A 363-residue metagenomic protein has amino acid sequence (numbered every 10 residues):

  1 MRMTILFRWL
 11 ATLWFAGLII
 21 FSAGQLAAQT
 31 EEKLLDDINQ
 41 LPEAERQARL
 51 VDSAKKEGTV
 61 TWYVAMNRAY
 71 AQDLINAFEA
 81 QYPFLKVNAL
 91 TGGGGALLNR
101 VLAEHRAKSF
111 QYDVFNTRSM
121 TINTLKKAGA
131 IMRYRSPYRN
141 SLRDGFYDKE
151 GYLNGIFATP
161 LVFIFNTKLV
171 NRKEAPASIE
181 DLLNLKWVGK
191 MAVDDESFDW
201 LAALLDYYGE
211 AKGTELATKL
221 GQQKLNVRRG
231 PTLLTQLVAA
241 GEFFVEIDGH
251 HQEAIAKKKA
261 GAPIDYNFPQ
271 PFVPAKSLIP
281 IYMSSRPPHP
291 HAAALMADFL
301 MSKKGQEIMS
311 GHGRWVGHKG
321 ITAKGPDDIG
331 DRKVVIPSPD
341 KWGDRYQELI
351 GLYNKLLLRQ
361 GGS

Functional and structural regions predicted by a protein language model:
W9-S22: Bacterial N-terminal signal peptides
T61-N76, V87-H105, S109-E242: Extracytoplasmic ligand-binding site segments that recognize negatively charged/polar headgroups
L74, K212-K219, P288-L300, I308-G311: Short amphipathic alpha-helical coupling segments at ligand-binding clamshell hinges and other catalytic/signaling
T121-T124, F244-P263: A ligand-binding cleft/hinge motif common to bilobed small-molecule-binding domains
D144-G145, A158-T159, A217-G221, N226-R228 (+2 more regions): Periplasmic-binding protein-like
V162-L169, L205-Y207, S277-H289, I308-M309: A bilobed periplasmic-binding-protein/Venus flytrap-type ligand-binding module shared by bacterial periplasmic
W187-E196, F299-A323: Periplasmic-binding protein-like
K324-S363: Extracellular/periplasmic bilobal clamshell ligand-binding domains
